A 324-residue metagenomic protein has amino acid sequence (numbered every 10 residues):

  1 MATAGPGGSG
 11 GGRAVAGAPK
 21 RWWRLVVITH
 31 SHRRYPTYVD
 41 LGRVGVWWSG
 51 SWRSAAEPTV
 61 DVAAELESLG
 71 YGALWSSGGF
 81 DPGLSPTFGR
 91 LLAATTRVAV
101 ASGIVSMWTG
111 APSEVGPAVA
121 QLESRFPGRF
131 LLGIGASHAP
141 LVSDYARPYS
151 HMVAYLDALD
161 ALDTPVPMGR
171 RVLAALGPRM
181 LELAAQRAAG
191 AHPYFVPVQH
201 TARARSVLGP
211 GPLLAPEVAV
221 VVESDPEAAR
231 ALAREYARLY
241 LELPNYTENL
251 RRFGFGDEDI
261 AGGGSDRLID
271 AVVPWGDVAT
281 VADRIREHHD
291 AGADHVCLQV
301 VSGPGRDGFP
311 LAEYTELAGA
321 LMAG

Functional and structural regions predicted by a protein language model:
M1-P19: Compositionally biased, low-complexity flexible segments
G8, R21, V27-G324: Active-site-adjacent structural elements that line small-molecule/cofactor binding pockets in enzymes
A16, R24-L25: Compositionally biased, low-complexity segments enriched in small residues
